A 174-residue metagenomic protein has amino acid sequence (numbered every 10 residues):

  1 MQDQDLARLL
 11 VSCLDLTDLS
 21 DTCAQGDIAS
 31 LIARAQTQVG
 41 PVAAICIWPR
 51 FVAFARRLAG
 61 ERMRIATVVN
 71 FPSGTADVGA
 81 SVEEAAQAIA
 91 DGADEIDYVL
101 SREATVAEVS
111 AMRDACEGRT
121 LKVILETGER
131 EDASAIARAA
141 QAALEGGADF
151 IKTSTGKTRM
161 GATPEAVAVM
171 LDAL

Functional and structural regions predicted by a protein language model:
Q2-G40, R50-A53, R57-L174: Alpha/beta enzyme core
A44-W48: Short, hydrophobic beta-strand segments that form beta-sheet elements in well-ordered domains
